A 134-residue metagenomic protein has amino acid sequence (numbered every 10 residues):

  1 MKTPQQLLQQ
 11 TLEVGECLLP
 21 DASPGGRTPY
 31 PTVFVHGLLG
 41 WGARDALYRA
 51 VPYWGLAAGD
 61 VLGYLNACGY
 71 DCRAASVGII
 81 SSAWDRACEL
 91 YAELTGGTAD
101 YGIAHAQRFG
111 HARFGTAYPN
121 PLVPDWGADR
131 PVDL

Functional and structural regions predicted by a protein language model:
K2-L134: N-terminal non-catalytic accessory region
